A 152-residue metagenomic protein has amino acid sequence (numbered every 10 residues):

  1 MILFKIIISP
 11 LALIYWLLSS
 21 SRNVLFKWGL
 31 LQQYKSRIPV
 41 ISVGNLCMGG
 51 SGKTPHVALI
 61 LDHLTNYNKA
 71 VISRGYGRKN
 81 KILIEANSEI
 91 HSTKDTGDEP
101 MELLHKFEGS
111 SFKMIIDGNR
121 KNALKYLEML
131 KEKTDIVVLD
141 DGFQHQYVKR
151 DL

Functional and structural regions predicted by a protein language model:
M1-K5, N66, M129-K133: Short, Lys/Arg-enriched, disordered terminal segments
M1-P39: A transmembrane-helix-recognition feature enriched in membrane-embedded lipid enzymes and envelope glyco-/phospholipid
I2-I6, Q33-Y34, R74, D95-D98 (+1 more regions): A broad, low-specificity signal for short, low-complexity segments enriched in glycine/proline and polar/charged
S9, W16, I38, S51-P55 (+2 more regions): Generic alpha-helix structural propensity
A12, S19, I41, A58-D62 (+1 more regions): N-terminal, well-ordered alpha-helical segments
V24-E89: Walker A (P-loop) phosphate-binding motif
Y76-L152: Phosphate/Mg2+-binding loops and adjacent switch elements in nucleotide/diphosphate-handling enzyme cores
